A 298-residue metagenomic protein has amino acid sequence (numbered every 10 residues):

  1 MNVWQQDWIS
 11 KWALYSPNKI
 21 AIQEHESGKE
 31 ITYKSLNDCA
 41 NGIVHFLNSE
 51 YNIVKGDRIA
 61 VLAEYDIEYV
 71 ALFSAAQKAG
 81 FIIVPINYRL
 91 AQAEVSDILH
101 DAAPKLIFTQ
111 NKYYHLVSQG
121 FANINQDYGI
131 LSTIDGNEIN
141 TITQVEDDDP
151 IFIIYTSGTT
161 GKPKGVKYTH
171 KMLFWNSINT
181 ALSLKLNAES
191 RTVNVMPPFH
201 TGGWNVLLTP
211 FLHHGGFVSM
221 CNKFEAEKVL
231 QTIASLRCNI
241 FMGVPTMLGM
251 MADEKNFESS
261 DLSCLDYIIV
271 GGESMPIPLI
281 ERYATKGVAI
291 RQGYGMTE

Functional and structural regions predicted by a protein language model:
N2, N18, N137-Y155, K162 (+1 more regions): Conserved pre-ATP/AMP-binding loop-to-beta segment of ANL
I9-T32: AMP-dependent adenylate-forming
E26, G42, A63, V84-H100 (+3 more regions): ATP-dependent adenylate-forming carboxylate-activation enzymes
E30-K34, I151-W175: Conserved AMP-binding A3 loop
F46-L90: Conserved AMP-binding/adenylate-forming
S74, K78-Q144: Structural core segment of the AMP-binding/adenylate-forming
F174-R191, F199-I240, E254: Conserved AMP-binding/adenylation subdomain of ANL enzymes
C238-G243, A252-E298: Gly/Ser/Thr-rich phosphate-binding loop
